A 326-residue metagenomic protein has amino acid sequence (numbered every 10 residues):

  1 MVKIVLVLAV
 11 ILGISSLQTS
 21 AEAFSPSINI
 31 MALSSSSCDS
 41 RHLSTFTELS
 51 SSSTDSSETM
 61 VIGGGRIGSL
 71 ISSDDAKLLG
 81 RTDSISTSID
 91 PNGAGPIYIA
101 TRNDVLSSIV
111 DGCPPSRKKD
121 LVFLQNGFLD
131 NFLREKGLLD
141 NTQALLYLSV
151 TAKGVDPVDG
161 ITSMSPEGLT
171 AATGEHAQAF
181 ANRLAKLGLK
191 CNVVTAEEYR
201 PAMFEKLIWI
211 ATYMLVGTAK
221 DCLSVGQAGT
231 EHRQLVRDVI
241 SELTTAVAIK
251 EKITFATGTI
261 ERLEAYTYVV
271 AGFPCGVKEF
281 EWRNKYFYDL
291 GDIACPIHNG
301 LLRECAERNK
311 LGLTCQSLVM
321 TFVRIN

Functional and structural regions predicted by a protein language model:
M1-A32: N-terminal chloroplast transit peptides
L12, I30, C38-G93, A179-K186: NAD(P)+-binding Rossmann beta1-loop-alpha1 motif at the extreme N-terminus of oxidoreductases
D39-E48, G95, Q234-N326: NAD(P)-dependent Rossmann-like dehydrogenase/reductase catalytic/cofactor-binding core
G68-D75, T82, S86-S163: Rossmann-like NAD(P)(H) cofactor-binding subdomain of soluble oxidoreductases
S73-G80, P115-D120, L138-L145, N182-C191 (+3 more regions): Structural alpha-beta junctions
F123-I208, T212: Rossmann-fold dinucleotide-binding core
V158-G168, K220-G229, T267-P274: Helix-loop-beta segment of a Rossmann-like dinucleotide-binding subdomain
Y199-E242: Active-site-proximal catalytic alpha-helix in oxidoreductases
